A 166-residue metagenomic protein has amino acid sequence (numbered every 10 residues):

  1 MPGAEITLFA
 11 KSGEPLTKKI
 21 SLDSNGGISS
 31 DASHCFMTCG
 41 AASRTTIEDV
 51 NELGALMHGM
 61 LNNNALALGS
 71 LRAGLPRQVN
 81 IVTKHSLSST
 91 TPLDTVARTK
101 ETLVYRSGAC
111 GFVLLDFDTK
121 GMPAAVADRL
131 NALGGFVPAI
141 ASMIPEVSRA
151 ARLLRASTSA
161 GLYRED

Functional and structural regions predicted by a protein language model:
M1-D166: Signature for HUH/AEP ssDNA processing cores
